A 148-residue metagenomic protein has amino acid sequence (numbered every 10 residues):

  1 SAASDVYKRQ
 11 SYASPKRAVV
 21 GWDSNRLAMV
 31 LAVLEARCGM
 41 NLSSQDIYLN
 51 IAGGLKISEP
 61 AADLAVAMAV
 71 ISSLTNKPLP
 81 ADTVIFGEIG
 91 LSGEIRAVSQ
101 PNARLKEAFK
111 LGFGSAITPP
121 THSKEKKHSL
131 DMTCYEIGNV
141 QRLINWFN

Functional and structural regions predicted by a protein language model:
S1-Y7: Short, small-residue-biased leader/transition segments that mark boundaries at the very start of proteins
A2, G112, H128-L130: Short, structured coil segments at secondary-structure junctions
R26-K126, Y135-N148: Terminal-proximal interaction/regulatory segments of ATP-powered molecular machines
